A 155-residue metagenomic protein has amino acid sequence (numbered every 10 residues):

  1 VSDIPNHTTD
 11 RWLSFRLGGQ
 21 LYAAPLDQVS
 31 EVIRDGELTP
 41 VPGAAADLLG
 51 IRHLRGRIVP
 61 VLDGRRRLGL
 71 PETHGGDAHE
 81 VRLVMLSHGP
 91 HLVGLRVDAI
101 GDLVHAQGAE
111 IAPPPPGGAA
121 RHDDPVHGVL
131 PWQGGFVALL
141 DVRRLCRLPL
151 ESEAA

Functional and structural regions predicted by a protein language model:
V1-A155: An acidic, low-aromatic, low-complexity terminal/linker signal
